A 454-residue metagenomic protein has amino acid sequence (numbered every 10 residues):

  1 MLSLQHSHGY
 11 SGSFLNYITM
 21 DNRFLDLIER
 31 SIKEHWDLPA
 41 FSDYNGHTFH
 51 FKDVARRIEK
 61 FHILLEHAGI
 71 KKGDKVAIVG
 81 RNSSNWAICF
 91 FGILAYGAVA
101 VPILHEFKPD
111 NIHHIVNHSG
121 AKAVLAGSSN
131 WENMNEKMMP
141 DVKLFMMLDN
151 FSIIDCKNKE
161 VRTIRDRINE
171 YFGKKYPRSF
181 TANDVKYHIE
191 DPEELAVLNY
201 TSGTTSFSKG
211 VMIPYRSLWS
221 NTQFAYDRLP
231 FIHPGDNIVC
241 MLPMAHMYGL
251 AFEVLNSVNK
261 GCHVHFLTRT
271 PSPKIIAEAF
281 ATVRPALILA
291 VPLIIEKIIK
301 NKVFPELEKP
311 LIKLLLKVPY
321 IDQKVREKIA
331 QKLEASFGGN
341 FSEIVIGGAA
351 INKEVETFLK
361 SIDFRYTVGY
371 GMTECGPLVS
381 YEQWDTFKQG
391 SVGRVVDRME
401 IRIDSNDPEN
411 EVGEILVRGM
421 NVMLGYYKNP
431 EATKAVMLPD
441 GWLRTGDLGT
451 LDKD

Functional and structural regions predicted by a protein language model:
N16, E29, D37-G69, D74-S83 (+2 more regions): Conserved AMP-binding/adenylate-forming core of the ANL superfamily
L27, A68, A95-Y171: Structural core segment of the AMP-binding/adenylate-forming
W36-D37, M147, R165-Y200, F207 (+1 more regions): Conserved pre-ATP/AMP-binding loop-to-beta segment of ANL
H50-K52, A196-T222: Conserved AMP-binding A3 loop
K75, R81-V101, H105-P109, N117-A123 (+4 more regions): A short helix-loop-beta submotif of the ANL/AMP-binding
H105-M139, N221-V239, S272-A286: Conserved ATP-dependent adenylate/AMP-binding module captured primarily in the ANL superfamily
W219-N237, M244-Q331, N340, R365: Conserved AMP-binding/adenylation subdomain of ANL enzymes
V395, R402, E409-D454: Conserved ATP-binding/catalytic segment of the ANL
